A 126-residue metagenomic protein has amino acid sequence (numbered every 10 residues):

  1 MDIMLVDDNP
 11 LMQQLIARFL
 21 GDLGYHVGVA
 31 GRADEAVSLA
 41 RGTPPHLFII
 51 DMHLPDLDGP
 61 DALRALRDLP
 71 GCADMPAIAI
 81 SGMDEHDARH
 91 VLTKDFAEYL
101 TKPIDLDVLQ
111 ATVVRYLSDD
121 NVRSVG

Functional and structural regions predicted by a protein language model:
Q13, P55-D58, E85: The feature encodes the CheY-like receiver
Q14-D22: Charged docking surfaces used in two-component/phosphorelay signaling
G24-R32, L39: Short hydrophobic/Thr-rich beta-strand motif most characteristic of the beta2 strand and flanking loop of CheY-like
R32, D58-R64: Acidic catalytic/metal-coordinating carboxylates
T43-I49, L54: Active-site beta3 strand of CheY-like receiver
D61, M83-L100, A111: Alpha4 helix (beta4-alpha4-beta5 surface) of REC/receiver domains from two-component response regulators
I104-V114, N121: C-terminal output helix
